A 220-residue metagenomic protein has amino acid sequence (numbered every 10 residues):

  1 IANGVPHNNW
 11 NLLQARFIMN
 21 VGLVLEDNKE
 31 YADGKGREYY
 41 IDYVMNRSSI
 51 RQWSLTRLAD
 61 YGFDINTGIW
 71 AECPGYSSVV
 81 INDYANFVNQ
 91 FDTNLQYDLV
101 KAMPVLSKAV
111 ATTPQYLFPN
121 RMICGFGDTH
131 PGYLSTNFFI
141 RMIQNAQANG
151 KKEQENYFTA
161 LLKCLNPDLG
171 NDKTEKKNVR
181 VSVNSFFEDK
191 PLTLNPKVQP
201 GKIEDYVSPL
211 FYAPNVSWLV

Functional and structural regions predicted by a protein language model:
I1-I123, G127-G132: Aromatic-lined, polymer-binding surfaces characteristic of secreted/periplasmic polysaccharide-degrading enzymes
Y76-V220: Carbohydrate-active enzyme catalytic cores, enriched for enzymes that act on polyanionic acidic polysaccharides
